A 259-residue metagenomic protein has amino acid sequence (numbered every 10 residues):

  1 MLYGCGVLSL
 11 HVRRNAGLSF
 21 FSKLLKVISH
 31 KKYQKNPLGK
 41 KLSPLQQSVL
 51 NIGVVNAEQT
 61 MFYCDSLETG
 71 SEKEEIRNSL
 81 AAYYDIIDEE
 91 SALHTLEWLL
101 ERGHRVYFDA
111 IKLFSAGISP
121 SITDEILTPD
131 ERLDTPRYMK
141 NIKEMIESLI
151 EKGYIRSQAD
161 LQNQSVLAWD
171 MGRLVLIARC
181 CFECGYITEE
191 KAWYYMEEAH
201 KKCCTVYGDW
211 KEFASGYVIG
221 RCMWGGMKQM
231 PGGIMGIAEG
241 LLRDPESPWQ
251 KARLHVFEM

Functional and structural regions predicted by a protein language model:
L8-L10: N-terminal polybasic/positive-inside topogenic patches
R13-R14: Basic polycationic patches enriched in arginine
S19-E189, E198-M259: Polar/charged low-complexity regulatory segments
